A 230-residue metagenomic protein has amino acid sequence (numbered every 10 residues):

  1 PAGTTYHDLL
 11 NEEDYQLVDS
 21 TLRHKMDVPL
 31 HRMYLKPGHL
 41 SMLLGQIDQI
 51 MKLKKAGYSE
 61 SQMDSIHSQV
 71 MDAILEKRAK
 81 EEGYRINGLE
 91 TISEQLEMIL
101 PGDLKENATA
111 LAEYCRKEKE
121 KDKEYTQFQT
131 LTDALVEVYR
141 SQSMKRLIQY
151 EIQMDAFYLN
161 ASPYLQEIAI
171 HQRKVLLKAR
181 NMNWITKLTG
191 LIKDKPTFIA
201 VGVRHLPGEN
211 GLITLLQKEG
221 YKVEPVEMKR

Functional and structural regions predicted by a protein language model:
P1-Q172: Structured, acidic catalytic/metal-binding patches in enzyme active sites
N160, Y164-R230: A cross-kingdom marker for long, charged
